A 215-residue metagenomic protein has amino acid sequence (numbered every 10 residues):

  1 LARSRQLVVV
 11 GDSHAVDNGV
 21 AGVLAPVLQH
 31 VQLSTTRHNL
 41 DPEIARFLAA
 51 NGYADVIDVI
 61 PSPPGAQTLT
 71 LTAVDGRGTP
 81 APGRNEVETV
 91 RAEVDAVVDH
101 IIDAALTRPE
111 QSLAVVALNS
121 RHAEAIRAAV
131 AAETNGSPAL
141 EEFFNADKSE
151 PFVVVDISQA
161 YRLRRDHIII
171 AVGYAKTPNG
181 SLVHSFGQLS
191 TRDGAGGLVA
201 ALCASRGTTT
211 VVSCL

Functional and structural regions predicted by a protein language model:
L1-L215: Conserved helicase motor core of SF1/SF2 NTP-dependent helicases
